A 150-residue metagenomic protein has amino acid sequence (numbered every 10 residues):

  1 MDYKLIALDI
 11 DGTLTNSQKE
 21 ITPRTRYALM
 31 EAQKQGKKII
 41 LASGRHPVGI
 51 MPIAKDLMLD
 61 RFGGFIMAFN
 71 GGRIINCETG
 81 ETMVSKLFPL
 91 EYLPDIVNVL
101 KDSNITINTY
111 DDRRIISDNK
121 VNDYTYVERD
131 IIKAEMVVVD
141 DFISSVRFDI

Functional and structural regions predicted by a protein language model:
D2-K19, L41, I96: Asp-based phosphoryl-transfer active-site loop
K4, Q18-Q35: Basic, amphipathic juxtamembrane/active-site segments that coordinate anionic phosphate or diphosphate groups
K19-E20, P52-K55, T79, V121: Short amphipathic alpha-helical segments
L29, Q33-P52, I107-Y110: Substrate-recognition element of Asp-dependent hydrolases with the DxDx(T/V) motif
H46-F65: Substrate-recognition/cap helix-loop segment adjacent to the acidic, metal-dependent catalytic center of Asp-based
G64-I74: A short, structured active-site edge motif that brings together acidic residues
G72-I150: HAD-like small-molecule phosphatases
